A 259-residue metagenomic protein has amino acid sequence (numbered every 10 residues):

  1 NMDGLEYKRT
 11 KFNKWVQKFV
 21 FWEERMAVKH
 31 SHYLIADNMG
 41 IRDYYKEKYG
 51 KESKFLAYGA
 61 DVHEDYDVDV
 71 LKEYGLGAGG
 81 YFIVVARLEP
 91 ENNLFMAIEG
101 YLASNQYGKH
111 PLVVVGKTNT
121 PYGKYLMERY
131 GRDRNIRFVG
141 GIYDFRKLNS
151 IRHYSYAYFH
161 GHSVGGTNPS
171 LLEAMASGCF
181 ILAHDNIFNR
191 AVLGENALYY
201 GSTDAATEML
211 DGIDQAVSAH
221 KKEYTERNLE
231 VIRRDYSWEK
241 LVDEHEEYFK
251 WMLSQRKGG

Functional and structural regions predicted by a protein language model:
V16-Y33: Membrane-proximal helix-turn-helix segments that form the acceptor-binding/catalytic region of lipid-linked
K72-A103, V113: Conserved donor-binding/catalytic core segment of Leloir-type glycosyltransferases
K124-R146: Nucleotide-activated donor-binding/catalytic signature segment of Leloir-type glycosyltransferases, i.e., the conserved
G141, N149-S155: Short alpha-helical donor nucleotide-sugar binding micro-motif in glycosyltransferases
H162-S163: Aromatic "clamp/platform" in nucleotide-sugar-dependent glycosyltransferases that forms part of the donor/acceptor
A176-A183: Short hydrophobic beta-strand element within catalytic cores of glycosyltransferases and related nucleotide-activated
R190-G212: Change "using UDP/GDP/dTDP sugars" to "using nucleotide sugars
S218-K257: A charged, aromatic-enriched C-terminal amphipathic alpha-helix characteristic of glycosyltransferases across folds
